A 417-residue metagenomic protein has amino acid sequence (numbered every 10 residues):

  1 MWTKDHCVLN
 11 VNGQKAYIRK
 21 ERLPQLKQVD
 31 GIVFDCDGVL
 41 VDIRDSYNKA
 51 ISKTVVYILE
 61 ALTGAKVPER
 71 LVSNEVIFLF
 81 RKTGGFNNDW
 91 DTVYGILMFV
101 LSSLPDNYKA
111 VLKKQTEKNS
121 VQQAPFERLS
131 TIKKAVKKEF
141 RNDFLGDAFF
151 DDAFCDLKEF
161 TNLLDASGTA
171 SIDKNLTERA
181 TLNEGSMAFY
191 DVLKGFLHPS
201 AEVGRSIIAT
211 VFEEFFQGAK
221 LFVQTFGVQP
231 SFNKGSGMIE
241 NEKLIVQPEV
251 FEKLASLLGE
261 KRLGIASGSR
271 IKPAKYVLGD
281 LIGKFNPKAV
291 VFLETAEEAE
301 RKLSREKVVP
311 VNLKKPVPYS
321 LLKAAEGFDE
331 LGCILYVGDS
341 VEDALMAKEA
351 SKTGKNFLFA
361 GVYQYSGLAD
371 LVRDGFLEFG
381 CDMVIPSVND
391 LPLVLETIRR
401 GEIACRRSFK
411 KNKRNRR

Functional and structural regions predicted by a protein language model:
M1-F34, F78, K82, S102 (+4 more regions): Non-catalytic pre-domain segments flanking phosphatase-related domains
W2-E75, D91-Y94: Active-site neighborhood of HAD-like aspartate-dependent phosphohydrolases
R19-L23, V33, F144-F149, A153-D191 (+2 more regions): Short, acidic loop-to-helix structural element flanking the phosphoryl-transfer center in phosphate-processing enzymes
L23, L59-A65, S103-P105, E252-S256 (+4 more regions): Alpha-helix termini
D45, S52, I58-S130, E294-E297 (+2 more regions): Extended charged low-complexity segments that act as oligomerization/scaffolding linkers
G84-G85, G283-A299, L371-L395: Structural recognition of alpha->loop->beta junctions
V228-E252, R262-L335, V341-K352: Substrate-recognition "cap/lid" segment bordering the active-site pocket of phosphatases
S267, Y276-G279, Y336-P386: Acidic, Mg2+-coordinating phosphoryl-transfer loop and its flanking beta/alpha structural elements, shared across
